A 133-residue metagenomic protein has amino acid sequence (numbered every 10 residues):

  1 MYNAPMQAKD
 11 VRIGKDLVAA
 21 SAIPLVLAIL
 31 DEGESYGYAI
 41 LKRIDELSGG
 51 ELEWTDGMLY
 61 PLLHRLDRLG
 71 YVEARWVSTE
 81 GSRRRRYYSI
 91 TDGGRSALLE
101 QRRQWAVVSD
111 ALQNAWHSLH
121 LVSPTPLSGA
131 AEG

Functional and structural regions predicted by a protein language model:
M1-Q7, S96-G133: Amphipathic alpha-helical dimerization/coiled-coil segments that flank or bridge DNA-binding/regulatory modules
M1-S21, L25, Q101: Intrinsically disordered, low-complexity serine/threonine- and proline-rich regulatory segments
G14-M58: N-terminal helix-turn-helix DNA-binding core of bacterial DNA-binding proteins
E32, V77-E80: Short polar/acidic secondary-structure junctions
Y60-D67: Short, hydrophobic-biased segments on the C-terminal half of alpha helices that form "recognition helices"
G70: Glycine-centered, phosphate/nucleic-acid-interacting loop/turn motifs that mediate DNA/RNA or nucleotide
A74: Short beta-strand "wing" residues that participate in macromolecule-binding interfaces
E80-R102: Basic, amphipathic "hinge/linker" alpha-helix immediately C-terminal to the N-terminal HTH DNA-binding motif
